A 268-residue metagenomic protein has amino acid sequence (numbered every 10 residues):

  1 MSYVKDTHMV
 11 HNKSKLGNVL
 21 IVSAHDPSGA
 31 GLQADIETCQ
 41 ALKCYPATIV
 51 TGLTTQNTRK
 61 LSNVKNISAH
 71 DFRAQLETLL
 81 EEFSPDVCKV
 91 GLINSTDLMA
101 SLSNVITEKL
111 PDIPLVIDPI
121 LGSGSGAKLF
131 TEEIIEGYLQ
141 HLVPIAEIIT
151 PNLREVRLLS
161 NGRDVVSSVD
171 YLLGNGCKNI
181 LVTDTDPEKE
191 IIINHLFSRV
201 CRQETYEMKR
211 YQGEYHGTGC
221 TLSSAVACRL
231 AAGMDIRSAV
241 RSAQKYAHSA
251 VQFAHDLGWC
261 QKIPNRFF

Functional and structural regions predicted by a protein language model:
V4-L20, A34-G124, F268: Conserved N-terminal subdomain of the carbohydrate kinase-like
S23-P27, Q203-H216: Short pre-catalytic strand/loop immediately N-terminal to key active-site residues, enriched for Gly-Thr
S28-I36, C220-S223: Short glycine/serine/threonine-rich phosphate/pyrophosphate-binding segments that cradle anionic phosphate groups
K43-Y45, R202-E204, R229-A243: Phosphate-handling active-site elements
N66, R237-F268: Charged C-terminal helix
S68-A74, S123-V143: Conserved phosphate-binding/catalytic loop of the ribokinase/pfkB sugar-kinase fold
E132-Q203: Conserved phosphate/ATP/ADP-binding segment of small-molecule kinases
L158, G213-I236: Short, small-residue alpha-helix embedded
